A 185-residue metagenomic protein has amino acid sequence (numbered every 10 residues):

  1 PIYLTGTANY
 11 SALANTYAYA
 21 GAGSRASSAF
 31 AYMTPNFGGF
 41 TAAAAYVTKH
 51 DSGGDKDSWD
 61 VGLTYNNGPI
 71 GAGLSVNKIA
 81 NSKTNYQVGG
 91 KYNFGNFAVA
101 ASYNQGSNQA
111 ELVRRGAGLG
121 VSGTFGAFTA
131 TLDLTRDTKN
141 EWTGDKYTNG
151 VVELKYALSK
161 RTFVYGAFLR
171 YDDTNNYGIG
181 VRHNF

Functional and structural regions predicted by a protein language model:
P1-F185: Outer-membrane beta-barrel proteins
